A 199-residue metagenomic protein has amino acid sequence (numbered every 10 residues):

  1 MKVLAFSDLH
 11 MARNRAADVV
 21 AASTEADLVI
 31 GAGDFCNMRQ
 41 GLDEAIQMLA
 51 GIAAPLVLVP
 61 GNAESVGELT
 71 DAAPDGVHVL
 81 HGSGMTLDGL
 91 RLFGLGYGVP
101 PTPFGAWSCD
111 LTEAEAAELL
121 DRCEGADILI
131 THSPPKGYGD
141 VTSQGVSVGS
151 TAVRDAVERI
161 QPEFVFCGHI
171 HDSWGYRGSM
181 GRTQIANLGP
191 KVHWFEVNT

Functional and structural regions predicted by a protein language model:
M1-L4: Extreme N-terminal starter segment of soluble prokaryotic enzymes
F6-L87, L188-K191: Core catalytic region of metal-dependent phosphoesterases/phosphodiesterases, especially metallo-beta-lactamase-like
D8, V29, D34, G61 (+6 more regions): Divalent metal-coordination and catalytic microenvironments
M11, A63-A152: Conserved catalytic scaffold of divalent metal-dependent phosphoesterases
R15, D71, M85-D88, A152-I160 (+2 more regions): Binuclear metal-dependent phosphoesterase catalytic core
D18-V19, E44-M48, I52, E115 (+2 more regions): A general structural detector for well-ordered alpha-helical segments in enzyme core domains, enriched
T24-V29, G125-A126, Q161: Short acidic/histidine-rich motifs immediately flanking catalytic phosphotransfer sites in two-component signaling
C36, G41, A53, H132-Y176: Cap/insert and terminal regions of metallo-dependent hydrolase folds
